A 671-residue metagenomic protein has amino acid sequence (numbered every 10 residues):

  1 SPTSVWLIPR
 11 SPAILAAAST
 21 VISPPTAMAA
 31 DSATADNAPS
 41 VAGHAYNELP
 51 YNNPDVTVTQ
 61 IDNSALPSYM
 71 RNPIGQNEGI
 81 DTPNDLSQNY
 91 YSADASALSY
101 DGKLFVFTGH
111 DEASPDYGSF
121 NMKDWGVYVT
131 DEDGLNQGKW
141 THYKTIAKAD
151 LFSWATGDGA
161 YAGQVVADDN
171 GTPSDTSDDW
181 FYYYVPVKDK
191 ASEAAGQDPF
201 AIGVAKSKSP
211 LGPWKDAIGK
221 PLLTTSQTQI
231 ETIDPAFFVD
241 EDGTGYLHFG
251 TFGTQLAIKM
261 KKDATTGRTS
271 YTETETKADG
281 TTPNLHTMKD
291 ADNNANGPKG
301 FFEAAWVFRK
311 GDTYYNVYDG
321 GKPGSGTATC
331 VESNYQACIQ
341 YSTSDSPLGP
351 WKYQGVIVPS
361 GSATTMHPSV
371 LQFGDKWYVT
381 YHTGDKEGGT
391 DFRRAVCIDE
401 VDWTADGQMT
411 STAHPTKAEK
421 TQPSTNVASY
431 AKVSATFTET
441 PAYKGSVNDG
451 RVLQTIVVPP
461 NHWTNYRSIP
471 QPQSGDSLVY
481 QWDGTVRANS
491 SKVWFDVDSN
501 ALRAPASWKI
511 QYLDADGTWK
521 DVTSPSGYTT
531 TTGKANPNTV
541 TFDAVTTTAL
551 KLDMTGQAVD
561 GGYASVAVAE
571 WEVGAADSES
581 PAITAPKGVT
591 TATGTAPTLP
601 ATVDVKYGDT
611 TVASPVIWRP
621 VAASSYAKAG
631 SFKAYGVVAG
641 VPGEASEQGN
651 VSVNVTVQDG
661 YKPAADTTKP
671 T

Functional and structural regions predicted by a protein language model:
I14-D36: Sec-dependent signal peptide cleavage junction
D36-A160, A167-I230, V239-P298, R309-Y314 (+2 more regions): Beta-rich carbohydrate-recognition and catalytic domains
Y353-F373: Conserved blade-ending motifs and adjacent loop-strand segments that build the rim/top face of beta-propeller domains
E419-G484, D496-R503, P525, T530 (+4 more regions): Disordered, acidic Ser/Thr/Pro-rich linker "stalks" and the adjacent N-terminal cap of the next globular domain
P459-T523, K534-S578: Aromatic, loop-rich ligand-recognition surfaces of beta-strand-rich domains
E579-T610, T668-T671: Solvent-exposed, low-complexity, repeat-rich "mucin-like" stalks and linkers
D609-G649: Serine/threonine-rich, repeat-prone extracellular segments and beta-strand-based repeat modules of secreted/surface
G649-D659: C-terminal edge beta-strand
